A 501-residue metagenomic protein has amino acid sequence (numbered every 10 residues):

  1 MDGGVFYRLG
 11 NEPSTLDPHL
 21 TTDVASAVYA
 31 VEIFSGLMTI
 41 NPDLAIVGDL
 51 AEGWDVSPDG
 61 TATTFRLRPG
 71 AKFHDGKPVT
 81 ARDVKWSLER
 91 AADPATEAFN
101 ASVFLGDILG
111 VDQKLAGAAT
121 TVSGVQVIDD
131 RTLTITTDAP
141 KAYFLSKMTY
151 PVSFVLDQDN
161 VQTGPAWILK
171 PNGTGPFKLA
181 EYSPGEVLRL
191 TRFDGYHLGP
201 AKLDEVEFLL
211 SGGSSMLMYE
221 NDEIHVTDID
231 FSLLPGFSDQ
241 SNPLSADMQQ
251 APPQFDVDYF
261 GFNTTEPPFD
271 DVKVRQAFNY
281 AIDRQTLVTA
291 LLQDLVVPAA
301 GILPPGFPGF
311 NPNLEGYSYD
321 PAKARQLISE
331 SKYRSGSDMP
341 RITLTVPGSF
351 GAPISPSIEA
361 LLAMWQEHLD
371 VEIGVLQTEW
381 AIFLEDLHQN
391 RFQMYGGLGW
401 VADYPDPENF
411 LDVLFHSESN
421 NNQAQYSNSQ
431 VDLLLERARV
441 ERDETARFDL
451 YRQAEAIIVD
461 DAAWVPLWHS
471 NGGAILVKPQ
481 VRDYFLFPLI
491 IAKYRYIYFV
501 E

Functional and structural regions predicted by a protein language model:
R8, S329-A402, E444: Ligand/substrate-recognition segments at binding pockets and active sites
R8-P58, E89, K170-G173: N-terminal lobe/hinge region of extracytoplasmic solute-binding protein
L9-A30, L50-A51, K77, F99-N100 (+4 more regions): A structural "hinge/loop" feature
G53-V103, T134, P268: Aromatic- and charge-enriched surface segment that lines or borders ligand/interaction sites
E97, V226-P321, D338-I342, G348-P353 (+3 more regions): Local pocket/hinge segments that shape ligand/substrate recognition
L109, Q113, A119-Q126, D130-R131 (+4 more regions): Gly/Pro-rich hinge or "lid" segments in bacterial periplasmic/extracellular proteins
Q162-P165, R192-S238: Ligand-site clamp/hinge motif
S183, A281-F310, P353-L362, L384-E501: Detector for C-terminal structural segments
